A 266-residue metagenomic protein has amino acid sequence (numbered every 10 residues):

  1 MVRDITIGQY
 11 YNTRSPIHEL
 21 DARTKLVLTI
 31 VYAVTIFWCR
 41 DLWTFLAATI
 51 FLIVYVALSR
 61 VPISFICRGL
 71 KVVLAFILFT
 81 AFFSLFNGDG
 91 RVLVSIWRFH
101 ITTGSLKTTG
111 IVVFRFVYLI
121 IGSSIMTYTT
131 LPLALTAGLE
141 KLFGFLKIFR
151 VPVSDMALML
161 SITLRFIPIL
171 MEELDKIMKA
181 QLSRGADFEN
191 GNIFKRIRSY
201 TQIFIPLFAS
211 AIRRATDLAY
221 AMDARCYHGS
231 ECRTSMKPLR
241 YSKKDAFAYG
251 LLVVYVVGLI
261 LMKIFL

Functional and structural regions predicted by a protein language model:
M1-L42, A48-A57, G144, I148-V151 (+3 more regions): Transmembrane alpha-helix interface motif
R14, F37, R60-F65, I96 (+4 more regions): Membrane-helix interfacial "entry" motifs
T24-K25, S64-L74, A248: Alpha-helical transmembrane segments and their helix-start/interface "positive-inside/aromatic belt" motifs in integral
D41, F45, R60-S64, G88-I96 (+2 more regions): Transmembrane helix-loop junctions in multipass membrane proteins, especially transporters and channels
F51-V61, A75-F79: Alpha-helical transmembrane segments and their membrane-interface exit regions
V73-A186: Juxtamembrane/interface alpha-helical elements of multi-pass membrane proteins
